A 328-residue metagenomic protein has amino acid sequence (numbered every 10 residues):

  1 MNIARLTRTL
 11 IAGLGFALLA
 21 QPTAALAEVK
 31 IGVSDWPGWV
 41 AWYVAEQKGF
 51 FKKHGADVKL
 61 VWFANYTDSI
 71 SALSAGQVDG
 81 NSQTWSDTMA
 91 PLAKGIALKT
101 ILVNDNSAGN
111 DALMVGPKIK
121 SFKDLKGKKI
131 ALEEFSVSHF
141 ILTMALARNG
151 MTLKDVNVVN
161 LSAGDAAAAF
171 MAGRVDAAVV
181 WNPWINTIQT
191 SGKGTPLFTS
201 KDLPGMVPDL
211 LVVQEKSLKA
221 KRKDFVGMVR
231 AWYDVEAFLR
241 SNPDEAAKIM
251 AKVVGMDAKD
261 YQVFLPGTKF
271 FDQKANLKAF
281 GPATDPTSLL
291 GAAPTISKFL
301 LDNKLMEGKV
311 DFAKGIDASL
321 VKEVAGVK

Functional and structural regions predicted by a protein language model:
M1-I11: Bacterial N-terminal signal peptides that target proteins for export
F16-A25: C-terminal segment of classical bacterial N-terminal signal peptides
E28-D165, D176-N182, F198, G205: Short, glycine-/small- and polar/acidic-enriched structural segments that line small-molecule recognition paths
G49, S71-A75, K99, K123 (+11 more regions): Solvent-exposed, polar/charged alpha-helical surfaces in well-ordered, non-transmembrane soluble domains, broadly
D79, S86-D87, V159, D165-K259: Pocket-lining segment of extracytoplasmic ligand-binding domains
K219-L305: Secondary-structure end/capping motifs
P294-K328: Conserved C-terminal helix/tail region of periplasmic/extracytoplasmic solute-binding proteins
